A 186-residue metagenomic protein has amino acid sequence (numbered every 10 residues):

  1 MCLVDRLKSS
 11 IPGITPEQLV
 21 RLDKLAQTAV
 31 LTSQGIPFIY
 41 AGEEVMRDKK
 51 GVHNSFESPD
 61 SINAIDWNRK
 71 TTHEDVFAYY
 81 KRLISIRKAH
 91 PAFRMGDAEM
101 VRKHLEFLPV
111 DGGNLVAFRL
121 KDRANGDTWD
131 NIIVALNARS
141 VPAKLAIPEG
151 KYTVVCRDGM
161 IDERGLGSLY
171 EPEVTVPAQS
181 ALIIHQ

Functional and structural regions predicted by a protein language model:
M1-G150: Loop/helix patches that line or flank the sugar-binding groove of alpha-linked glycan CAZymes
D66-R69, F93, M160-R164, A181-I183: Short, surface-exposed, polar/charged, turn-prone segments marking secondary-structure boundaries
M100, V154, E163, L169-E171: Intrinsically disordered, low-complexity, compositionally biased regions/tails
P148-D162: Solvent-exposed beta-hairpin/edge-strand motifs
G167-Q186: C-terminal beta-strand-rich structural cap/linker in extracellular carbohydrate-active enzymes
